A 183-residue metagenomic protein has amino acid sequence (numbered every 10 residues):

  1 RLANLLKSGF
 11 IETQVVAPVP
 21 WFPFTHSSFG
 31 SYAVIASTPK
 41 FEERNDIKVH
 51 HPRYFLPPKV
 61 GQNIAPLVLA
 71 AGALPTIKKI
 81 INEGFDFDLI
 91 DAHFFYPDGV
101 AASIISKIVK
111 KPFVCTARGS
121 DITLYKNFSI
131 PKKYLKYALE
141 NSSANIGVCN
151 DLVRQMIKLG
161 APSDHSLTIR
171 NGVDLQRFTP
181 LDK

Functional and structural regions predicted by a protein language model:
R1-N45: N-terminal subdomain of nucleotide-sugar transferases
Q14, N141-C149, L167: A short beta-strand/loop micro-motif in the catalytic core of glycosyltransferases that engages the nucleotide-sugar
V19, D151, G172: Carbohydrate-associated surface elements
A33-P58, I81: Conserved nucleotide-sugar phosphate-binding/catalytic loop shared by glycosyltransferases and other
Q62-P75, F87-V109: An aromatic- and histidine-rich active-site surface loop
E83, Y137-A138: Structural alpha-helical scaffold elements that stabilize or flank donor/cofactor-binding regions in carbohydrate
Y96, V109-S129, N141-A144: A short, histidine- and acid-enriched strand-loop-helix "catalytic/donor-clamping" loop that lines the nucleotide-sugar
Y125-K126, I157-K158, V173-K183: Acidic anion/phosphate-binding donor-loop and adjacent secondary structure in glycosyltransferase catalytic cores
